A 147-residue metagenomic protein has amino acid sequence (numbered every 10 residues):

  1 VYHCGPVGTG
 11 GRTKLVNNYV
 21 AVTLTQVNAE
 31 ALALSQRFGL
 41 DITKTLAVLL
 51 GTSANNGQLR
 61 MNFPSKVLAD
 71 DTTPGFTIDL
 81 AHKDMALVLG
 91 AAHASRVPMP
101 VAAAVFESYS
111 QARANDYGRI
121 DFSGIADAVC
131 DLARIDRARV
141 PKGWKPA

Functional and structural regions predicted by a protein language model:
Y2, P6-F38, T43, A47-N62 (+1 more regions): Active-site-proximal catalytic alpha-helix in oxidoreductases
G11, V20, N56-S123, D127-V129: Interdomain hinge/lid region at the active-site interface of Rossmann-like NAD(P)-dependent oxidoreductases
I42, M99, R119, D136-R137: Residue-level detector of short coil/turn "hinge" positions at structural boundaries
G51-N55, S110, R134: Residue-level marker of structural boundaries
A128-D136: Extracellular cysteine-rich, disulfide-bonded domains and loops characteristic of secreted proteins and the ectodomains
D136-A147: ATP-dependent carboxylate/acyl-activation modules
